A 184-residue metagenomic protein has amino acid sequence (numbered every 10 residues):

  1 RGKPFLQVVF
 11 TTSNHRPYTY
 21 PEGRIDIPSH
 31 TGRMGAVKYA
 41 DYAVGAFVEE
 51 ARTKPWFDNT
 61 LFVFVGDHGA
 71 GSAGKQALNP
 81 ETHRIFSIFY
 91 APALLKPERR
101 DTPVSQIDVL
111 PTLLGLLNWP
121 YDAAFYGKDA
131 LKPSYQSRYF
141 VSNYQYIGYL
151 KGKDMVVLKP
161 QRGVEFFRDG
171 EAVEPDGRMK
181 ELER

Functional and structural regions predicted by a protein language model:
R1-R184: Solvent-exposed soluble domains appended to multi-pass membrane proteins
